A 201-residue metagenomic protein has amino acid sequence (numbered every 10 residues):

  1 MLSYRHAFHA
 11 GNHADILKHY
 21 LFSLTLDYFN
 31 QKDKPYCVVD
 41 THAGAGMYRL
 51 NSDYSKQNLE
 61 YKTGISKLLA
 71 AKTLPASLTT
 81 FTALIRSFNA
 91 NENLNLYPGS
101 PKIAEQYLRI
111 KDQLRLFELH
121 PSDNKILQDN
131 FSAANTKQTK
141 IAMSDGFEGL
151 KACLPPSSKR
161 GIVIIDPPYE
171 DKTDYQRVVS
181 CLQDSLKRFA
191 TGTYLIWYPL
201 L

Functional and structural regions predicted by a protein language model:
M1-L201: Class I S-adenosyl-L-methionine-dependent methyltransferase catalytic core
